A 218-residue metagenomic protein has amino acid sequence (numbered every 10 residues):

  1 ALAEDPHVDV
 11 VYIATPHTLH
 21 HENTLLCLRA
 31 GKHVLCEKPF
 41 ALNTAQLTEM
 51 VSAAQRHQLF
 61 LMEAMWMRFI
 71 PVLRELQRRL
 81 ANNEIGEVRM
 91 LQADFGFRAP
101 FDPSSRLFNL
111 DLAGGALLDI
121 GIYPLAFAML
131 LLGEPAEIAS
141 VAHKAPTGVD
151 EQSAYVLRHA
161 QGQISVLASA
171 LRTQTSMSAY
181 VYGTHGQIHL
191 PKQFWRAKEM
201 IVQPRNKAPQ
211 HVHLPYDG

Functional and structural regions predicted by a protein language model:
A1-A53: Beta-loop-alpha module in the N-terminal Rossmann-like domain of NAD(P)-dependent dehydrogenases, especially those
D9-V10, M90, I164: Short, Asp-centered acidic motifs that coordinate Mg2+ and/or phosphate in catalytic or ligand-binding sites
A30-K32, H57-F60, Q163: A short helix->loop->beta-strand "cap" motif at the edges of active sites that frequently abuts
L35-C36, L61-E63, L190: Hydrophobic residues in well-ordered beta-strands that form the structural core
T48-W66, E87-M90: Rossmann-fold dehydrogenase core element
M67-A139: Predominantly a Rossmann-like dinucleotide-binding segment in NAD(P)-dependent oxidoreductases
L125-A197: Contiguous beta-strand/loop segments that form the cofactor/metal-binding neighborhood of enzyme cores
R196, A208-G218: C-terminal helical cap and adjacent loop that interface with cofactors, partners, or active-site loops
